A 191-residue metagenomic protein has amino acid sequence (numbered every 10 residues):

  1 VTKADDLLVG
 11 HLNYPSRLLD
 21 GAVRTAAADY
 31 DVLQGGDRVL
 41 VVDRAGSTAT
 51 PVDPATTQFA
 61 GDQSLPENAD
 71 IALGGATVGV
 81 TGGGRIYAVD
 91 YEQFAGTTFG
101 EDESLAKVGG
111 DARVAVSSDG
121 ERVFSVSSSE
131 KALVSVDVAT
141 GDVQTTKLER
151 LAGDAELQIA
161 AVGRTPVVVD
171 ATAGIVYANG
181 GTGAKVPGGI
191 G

Functional and structural regions predicted by a protein language model:
V1-A4, L33-Q34, V41-A45, A72-L73 (+5 more regions): Conserved beta-strand positions in repeat-built beta-propeller and related beta-rich domains
T2-R24, V41-A55: Beta-propeller domains
D6-G10, S47-D53, G83-Y91, S128-D137 (+1 more regions): Structural motif
L7, G21-R38, A60-T77, D102-E121 (+2 more regions): Repeated scaffold domains used in trafficking and secretory/extracellular systems, primarily beta-propellers
N13-S16, D53-T57, Y91-F94, G100 (+2 more regions): Short loop/turn segments that connect beta-strands within beta-propeller blades
T50, A55, A60, V78 (+8 more regions): Short, surface-exposed polybasic-aromatic patches that bind anionic ligands, especially phosphate groups
R85-K107, S118-E121, S127-L151: N-terminal pre-first-transmembrane soluble regions of secretory-pathway and organelle membrane proteins
V126, Q158-I159, V167-G180, V186-G191: Short, intrinsically disordered, charge-balanced linker/junction segments flanking boundaries in proteins
